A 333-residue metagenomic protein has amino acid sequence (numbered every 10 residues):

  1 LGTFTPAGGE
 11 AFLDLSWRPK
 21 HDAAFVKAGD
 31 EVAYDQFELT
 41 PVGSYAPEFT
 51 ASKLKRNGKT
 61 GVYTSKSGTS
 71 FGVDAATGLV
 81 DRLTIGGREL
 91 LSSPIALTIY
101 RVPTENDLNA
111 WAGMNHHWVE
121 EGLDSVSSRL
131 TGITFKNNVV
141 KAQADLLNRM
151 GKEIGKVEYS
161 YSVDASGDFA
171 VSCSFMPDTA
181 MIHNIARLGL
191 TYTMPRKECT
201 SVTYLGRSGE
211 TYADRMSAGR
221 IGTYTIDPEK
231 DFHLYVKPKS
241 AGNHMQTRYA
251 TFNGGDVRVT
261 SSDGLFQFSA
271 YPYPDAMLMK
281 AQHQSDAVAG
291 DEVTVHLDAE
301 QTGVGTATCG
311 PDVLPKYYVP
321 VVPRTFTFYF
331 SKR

Functional and structural regions predicted by a protein language model:
L1-D22: Intrinsically disordered, low-complexity Pro/Gly/Ser/Thr-rich segments with frequent PxxP/GP/PP motifs and embedded
T3-G9, L39-R333: Beta-strand/loop-rich accessory regions of lumenal/periplasmic or secreted enzymes, predominantly carbohydrate-active
A23-F49: Short beta-strand elements
